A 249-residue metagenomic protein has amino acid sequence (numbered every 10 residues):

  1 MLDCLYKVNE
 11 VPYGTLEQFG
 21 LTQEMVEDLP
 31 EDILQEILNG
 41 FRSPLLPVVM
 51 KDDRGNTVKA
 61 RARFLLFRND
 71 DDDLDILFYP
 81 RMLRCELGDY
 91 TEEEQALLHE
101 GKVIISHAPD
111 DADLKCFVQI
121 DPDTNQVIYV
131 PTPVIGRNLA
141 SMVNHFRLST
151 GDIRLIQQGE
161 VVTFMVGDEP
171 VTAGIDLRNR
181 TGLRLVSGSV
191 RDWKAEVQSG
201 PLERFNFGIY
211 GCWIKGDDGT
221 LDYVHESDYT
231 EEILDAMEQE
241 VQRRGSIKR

Functional and structural regions predicted by a protein language model:
M1-D3, V48-K51, D111, S246-R249: Classical N-terminal secretory signal peptides
M1-F19: N-terminal trafficking/processing presequences and adjacent post-cleavage segments of proteins routed to secretion
T15-Q23, F117-R249: A eukaryote-biased signal for long
G20-K51, R81-D110, N144-I156: Short, flexible domain-boundary/linker segments around small modular repeats
P47-V49, V58-A60, L65-D89, H99-E100 (+1 more regions): Beta-strand-dominated lipid-handling architectures at cellular/organellar boundaries
K51, F67, L77-Y79, S106 (+2 more regions): A structural detector for beta-sheet-dominated domains
D53-G55, L65, E94, H107 (+1 more regions): Beta-strand elements of modular eukaryotic interaction domains
N56-A62, A112-C116: Short, surface-exposed coil-to-beta transition loops
